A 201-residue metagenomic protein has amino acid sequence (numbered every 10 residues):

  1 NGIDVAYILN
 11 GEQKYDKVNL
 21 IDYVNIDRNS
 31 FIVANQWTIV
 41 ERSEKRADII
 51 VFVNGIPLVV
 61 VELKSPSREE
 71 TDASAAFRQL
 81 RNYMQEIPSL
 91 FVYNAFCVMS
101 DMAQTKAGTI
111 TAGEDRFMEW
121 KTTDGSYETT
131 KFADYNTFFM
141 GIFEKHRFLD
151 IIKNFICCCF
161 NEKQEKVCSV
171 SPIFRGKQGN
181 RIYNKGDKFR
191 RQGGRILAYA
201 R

Functional and structural regions predicted by a protein language model:
N1-R201: ATP-dependent helicase/translocase motor core
